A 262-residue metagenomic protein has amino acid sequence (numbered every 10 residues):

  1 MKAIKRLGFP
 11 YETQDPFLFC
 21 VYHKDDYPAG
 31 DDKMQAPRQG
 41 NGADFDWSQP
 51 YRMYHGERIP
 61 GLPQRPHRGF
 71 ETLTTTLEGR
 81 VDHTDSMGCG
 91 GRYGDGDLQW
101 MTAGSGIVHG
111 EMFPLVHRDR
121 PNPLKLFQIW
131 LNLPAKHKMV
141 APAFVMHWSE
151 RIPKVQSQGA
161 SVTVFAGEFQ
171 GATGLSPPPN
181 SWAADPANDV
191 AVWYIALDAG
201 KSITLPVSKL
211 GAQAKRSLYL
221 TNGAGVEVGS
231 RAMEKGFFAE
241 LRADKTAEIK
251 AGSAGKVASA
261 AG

Functional and structural regions predicted by a protein language model:
M1-G262: Jelly-roll (double-stranded beta-helix
